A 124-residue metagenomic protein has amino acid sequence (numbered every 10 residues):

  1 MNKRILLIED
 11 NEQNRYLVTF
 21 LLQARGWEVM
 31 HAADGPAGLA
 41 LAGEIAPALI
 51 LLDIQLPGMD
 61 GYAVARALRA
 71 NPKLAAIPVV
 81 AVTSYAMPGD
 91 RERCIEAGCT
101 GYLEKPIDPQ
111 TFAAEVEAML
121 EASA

Functional and structural regions predicted by a protein language model:
E9: Conserved acidic carboxylate
Y16-A24: Charged docking surfaces used in two-component/phosphorelay signaling
G26-A33, L41, L103: Short hydrophobic/Thr-rich beta-strand motif most characteristic of the beta2 strand and flanking loop of CheY-like
I45-L51, L56: Active-site beta3 strand of CheY-like receiver
P57, A75, M87, P106: The feature encodes the CheY-like receiver
I107-V116: C-terminal output helix
